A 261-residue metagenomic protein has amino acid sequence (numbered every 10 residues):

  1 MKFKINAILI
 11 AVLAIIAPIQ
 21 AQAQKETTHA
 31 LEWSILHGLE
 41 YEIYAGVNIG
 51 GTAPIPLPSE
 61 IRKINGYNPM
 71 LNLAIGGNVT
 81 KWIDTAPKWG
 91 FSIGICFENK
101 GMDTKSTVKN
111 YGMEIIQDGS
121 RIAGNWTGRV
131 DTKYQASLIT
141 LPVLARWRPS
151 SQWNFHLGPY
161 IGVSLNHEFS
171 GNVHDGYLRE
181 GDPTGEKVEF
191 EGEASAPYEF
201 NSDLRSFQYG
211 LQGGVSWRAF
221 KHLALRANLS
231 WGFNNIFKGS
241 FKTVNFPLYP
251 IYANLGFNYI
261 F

Functional and structural regions predicted by a protein language model:
M1-L36: Cleavable N-terminal export/targeting peptides
A23-W82, P87, G162, L204 (+2 more regions): Short glycine/proline- and aromatic-enriched beta-strand/turn motifs that initiate or cap beta-hairpins
I43-I49, I93-N99, L157-V163, L211 (+1 more regions): Transmembrane beta-barrel strands of outer-membrane/channel proteins
G51-M70, K100-S137, S164-Q208, Q212 (+1 more regions): Extracellular/periplasm-exposed beta-strand and loop segments of Gram-negative cell-envelope proteins, dominated by
I75-G77, L141-V143, F155, G213-V215 (+1 more regions): Membrane-embedded beta-strands of outer-membrane beta-barrel proteins, especially the hydrophobic/small aromatic
K81-T85, W147-S151, A219-K221, F261: Outer-membrane beta-barrel strand-turn architecture
P87-W89, Q152-F155, K221-A227: Repeated loop/turn-to-beta-strand initiation elements of outer-membrane beta-barrel proteins
W217-H222, Y249-F261: Outer-membrane beta-barrel "beta-signal"
